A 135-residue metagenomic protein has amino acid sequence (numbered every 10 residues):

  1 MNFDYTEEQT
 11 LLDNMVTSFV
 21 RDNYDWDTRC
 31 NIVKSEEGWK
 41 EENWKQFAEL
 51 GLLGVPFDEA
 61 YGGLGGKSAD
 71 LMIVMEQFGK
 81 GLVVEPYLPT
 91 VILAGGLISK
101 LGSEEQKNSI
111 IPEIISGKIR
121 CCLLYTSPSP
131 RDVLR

Functional and structural regions predicted by a protein language model:
M1-L88, S109, E113: Amphipathic, small/basic residue-rich leader segments at the start of a protein or domain
D13, V20, I98-S99, P130: Generic helix-packing signal
I32-K34, E76-F78, S99-S103, K118 (+1 more regions): A short linear-motif detector with a strong N-terminal bias
V83-E105, R131: N-terminal glycine-rich flavin-associated loop
G117-L124: A short, Trp-centered hydrophobic/proline-enriched beta-strand micro-motif
Y125-R135: Single conserved hydrophobic/aromatic residue that forms the stacking wall/gate of nucleotide- or nucleobase-binding
